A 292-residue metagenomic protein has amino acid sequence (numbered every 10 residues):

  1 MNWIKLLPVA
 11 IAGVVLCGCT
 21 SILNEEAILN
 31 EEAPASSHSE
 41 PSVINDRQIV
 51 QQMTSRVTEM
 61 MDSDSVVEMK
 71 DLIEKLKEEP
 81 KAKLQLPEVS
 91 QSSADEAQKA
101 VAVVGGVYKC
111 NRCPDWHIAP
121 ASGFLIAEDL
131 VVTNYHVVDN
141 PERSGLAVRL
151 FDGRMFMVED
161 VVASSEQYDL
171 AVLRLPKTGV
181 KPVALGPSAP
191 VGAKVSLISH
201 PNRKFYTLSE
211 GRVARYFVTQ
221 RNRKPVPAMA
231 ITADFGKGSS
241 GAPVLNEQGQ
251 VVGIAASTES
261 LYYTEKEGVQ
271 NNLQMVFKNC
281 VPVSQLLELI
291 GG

Functional and structural regions predicted by a protein language model:
M1-L7: Bacterial N-terminal signal peptides that target proteins for export
P8-C17: Bacterial N-terminal signal peptides
T20-I22: Bacterial signal peptide processing site
E26-F124, L289: N-terminal activation segment of mature serine protease catalytic domains
S92-S93, E159-V162, R174-F205: Active-site substrate-binding loop(s) of clan PA
Q98-D115, M155, A171-P182, T207-G292: Active-site region of chymotrypsin-like
P120, I126-E128, V132-Y168, L175 (+2 more regions): Catalytic-histidine neighborhood of serine endopeptidases, predominantly the chymotrypsin-like S1/PA family
N134-H136, H200, S257: Short, surface-exposed secondary-structure boundary micro-motifs
